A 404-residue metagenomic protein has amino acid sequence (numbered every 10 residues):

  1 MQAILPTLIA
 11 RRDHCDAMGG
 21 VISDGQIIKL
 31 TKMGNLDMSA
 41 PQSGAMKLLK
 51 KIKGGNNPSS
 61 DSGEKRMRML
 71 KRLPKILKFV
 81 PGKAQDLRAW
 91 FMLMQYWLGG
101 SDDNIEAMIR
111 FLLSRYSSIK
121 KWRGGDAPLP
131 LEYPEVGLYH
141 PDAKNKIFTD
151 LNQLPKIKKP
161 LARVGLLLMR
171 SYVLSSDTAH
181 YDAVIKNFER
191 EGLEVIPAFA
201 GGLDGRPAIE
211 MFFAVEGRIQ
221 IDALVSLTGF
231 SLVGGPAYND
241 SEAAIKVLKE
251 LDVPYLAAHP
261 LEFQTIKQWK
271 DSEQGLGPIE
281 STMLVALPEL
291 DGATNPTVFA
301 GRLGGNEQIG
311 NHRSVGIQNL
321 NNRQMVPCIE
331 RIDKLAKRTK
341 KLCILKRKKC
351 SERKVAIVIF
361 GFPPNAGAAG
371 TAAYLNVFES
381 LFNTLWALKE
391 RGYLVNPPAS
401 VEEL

Functional and structural regions predicted by a protein language model:
M1-L404: An N-terminal assembly and electron-transfer interface module characteristic of large anaerobic redox and radical
